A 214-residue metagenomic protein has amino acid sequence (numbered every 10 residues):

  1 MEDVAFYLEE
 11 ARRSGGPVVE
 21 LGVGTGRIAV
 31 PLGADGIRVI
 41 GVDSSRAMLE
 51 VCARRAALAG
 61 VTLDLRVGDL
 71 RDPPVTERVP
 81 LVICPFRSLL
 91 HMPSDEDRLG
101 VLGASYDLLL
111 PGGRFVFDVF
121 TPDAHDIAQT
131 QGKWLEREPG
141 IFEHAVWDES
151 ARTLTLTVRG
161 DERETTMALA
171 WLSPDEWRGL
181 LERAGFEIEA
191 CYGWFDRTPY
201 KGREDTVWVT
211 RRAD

Functional and structural regions predicted by a protein language model:
M1-G15: Conserved alpha-helix/loop element of class I SAM-dependent methyltransferases that forms part of the SAM/SAH-binding
G15-G24: Conserved class I S-adenosyl-L-methionine
A29-D72: Class I SAM-dependent methyltransferase SAM/SAH-binding core
D72-L81: A short acidic, Gly/Pro-enriched loop at the edge of an enzyme's catalytic core that lines a small-molecule cofactor
P80-E96: A short SAM/SAH-binding and catalytic strip from SAM-dependent methyltransferases
L99-P111: A short glycine-rich, Lys/Arg-flanked "PGG" loop and its adjoining helix->strand segment in the class I
V116-G179: SAM-dependent methyltransferase
P174-D214: C-terminal lobe and adjacent flexible extensions of AdoMet/dcAdoMet transferase-like proteins
